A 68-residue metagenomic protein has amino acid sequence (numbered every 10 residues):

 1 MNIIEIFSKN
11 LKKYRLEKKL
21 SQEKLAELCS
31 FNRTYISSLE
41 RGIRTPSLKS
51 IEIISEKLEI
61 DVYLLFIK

Functional and structural regions predicted by a protein language model:
M1-I6: A detector for short, charged/polar N-terminal pre-domain segments
K9-L28: Short basic helix-loop element that most often maps to the first helix and adjoining turn of HTH DNA-binding modules
L11, L25-A26, I36-L39, L65: Conserved hydrophobic/aromatic packing and binding residues within compact polymer-binding modules
L11, Q22, R33, L48-I51: Helix-turn-helix DNA-binding elements, focusing on the entry/boundary residues of the two helices that contact DNA
F31-T45: Recognition helix of helix-turn-helix/homeodomain-like DNA-binding domains that insert into the DNA major groove
I43-E56: Short, basic-rich loop-to-helix N-cap that marks the start of a DNA-contacting helix
E59-K68: Short C-terminal boundary/hinge segments that cap the last helix of small helical domains
